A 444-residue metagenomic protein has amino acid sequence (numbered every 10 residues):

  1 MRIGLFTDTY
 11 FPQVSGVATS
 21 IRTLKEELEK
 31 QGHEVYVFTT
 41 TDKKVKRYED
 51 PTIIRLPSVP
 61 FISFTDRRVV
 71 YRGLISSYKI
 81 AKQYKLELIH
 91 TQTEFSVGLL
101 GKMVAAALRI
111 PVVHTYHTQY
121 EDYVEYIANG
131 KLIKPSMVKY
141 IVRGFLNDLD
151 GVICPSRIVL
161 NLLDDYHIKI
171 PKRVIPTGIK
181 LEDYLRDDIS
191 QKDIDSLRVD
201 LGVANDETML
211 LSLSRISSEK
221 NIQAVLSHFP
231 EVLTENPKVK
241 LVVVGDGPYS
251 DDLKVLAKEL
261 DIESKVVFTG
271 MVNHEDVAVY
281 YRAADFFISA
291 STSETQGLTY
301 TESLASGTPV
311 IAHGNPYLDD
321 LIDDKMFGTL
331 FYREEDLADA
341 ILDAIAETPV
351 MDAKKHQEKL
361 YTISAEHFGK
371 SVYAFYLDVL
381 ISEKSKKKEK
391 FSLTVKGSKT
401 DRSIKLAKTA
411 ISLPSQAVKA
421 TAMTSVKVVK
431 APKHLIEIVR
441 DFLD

Functional and structural regions predicted by a protein language model:
M1-V45, E49-R55, Y373, G397 (+1 more regions): N-terminal subdomain of nucleotide-sugar transferases
Q31, P349-R402: A charged, aromatic-enriched C-terminal amphipathic alpha-helix characteristic of glycosyltransferases across folds
T39, I54-P57, P135, Y140-D193: Donor nucleotide-sugar binding/catalytic pocket of nucleotide-sugar-dependent glycosyltransferases
A81, T269-V272, V279-A284: Short alpha-helical donor nucleotide-sugar binding micro-motif in glycosyltransferases
A204-K220, L226-F229: Conserved donor-binding/catalytic core segment of Leloir-type glycosyltransferases
T292: Aromatic "clamp/platform" in nucleotide-sugar-dependent glycosyltransferases that forms part of the donor/acceptor
P309-A312: Short hydrophobic beta-strand element within catalytic cores of glycosyltransferases and related nucleotide-activated
D324-E335, D343-P349: Conserved acidic donor-binding segment of nucleotide-sugar-dependent glycosyltransferases
